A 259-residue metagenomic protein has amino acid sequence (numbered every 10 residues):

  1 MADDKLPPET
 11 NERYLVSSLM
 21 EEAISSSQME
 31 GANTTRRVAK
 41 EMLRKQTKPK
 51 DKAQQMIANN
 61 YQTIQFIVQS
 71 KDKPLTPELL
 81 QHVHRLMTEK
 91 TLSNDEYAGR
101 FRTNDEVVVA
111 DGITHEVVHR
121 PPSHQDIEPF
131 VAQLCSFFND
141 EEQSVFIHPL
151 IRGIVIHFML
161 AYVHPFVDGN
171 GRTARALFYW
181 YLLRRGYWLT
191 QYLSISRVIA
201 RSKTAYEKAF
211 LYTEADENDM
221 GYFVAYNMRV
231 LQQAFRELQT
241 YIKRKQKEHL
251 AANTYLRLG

Functional and structural regions predicted by a protein language model:
M1-G259: FIC/Doc superfamily catalytic core
